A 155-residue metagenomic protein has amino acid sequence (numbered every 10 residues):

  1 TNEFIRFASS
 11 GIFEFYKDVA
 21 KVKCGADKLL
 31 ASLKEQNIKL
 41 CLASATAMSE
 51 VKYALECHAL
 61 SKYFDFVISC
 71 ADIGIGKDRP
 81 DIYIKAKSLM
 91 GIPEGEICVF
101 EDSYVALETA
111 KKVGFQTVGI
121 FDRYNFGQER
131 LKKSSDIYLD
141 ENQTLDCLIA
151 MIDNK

Functional and structural regions predicted by a protein language model:
T1-I5, K23, D27, S61 (+2 more regions): Short, structured helix-loop boundary elements
N2, R6, A20-K23, A45 (+1 more regions): Non-catalytic, surface-exposed connector residues within folded enzymatic/regulatory domains
E3-F13, D65-V67: Short, basic/glycine-rich phosphate-binding loops at helix/coil junctions that contact nucleotide phosphates
S10, E14-L42, M48, K52: Short, acidic loop-to-helix structural element flanking the phosphoryl-transfer center in phosphate-processing enzymes
A31-K34, A47-M48, K52-K155: Asp-based, Mg2+/Mn2+-dependent phosphohydrolase catalytic module
